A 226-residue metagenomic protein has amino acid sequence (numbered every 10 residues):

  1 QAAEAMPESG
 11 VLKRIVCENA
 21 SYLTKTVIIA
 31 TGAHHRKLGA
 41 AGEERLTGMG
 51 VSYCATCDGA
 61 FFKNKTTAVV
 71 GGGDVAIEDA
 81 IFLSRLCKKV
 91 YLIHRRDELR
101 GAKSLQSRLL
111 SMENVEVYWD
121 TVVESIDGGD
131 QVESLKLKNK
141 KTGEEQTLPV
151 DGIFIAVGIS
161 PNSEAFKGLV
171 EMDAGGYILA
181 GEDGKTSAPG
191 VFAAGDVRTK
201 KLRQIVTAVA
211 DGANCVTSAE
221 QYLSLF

Functional and structural regions predicted by a protein language model:
Q1-V16, S21-Y22, S84-E182, Q221-L225: A Rossmann-like FAD-binding core segment of flavoenzymes
L23, I29-A30, V69, I155: Redox-cofactor binding/interface segments in oxidoreductases and associated redox assembly factors
K25-T26, M49, N64-T66: Nucleotide donor/acceptor-binding cores
H34, G39, E44-F61, V157-T207 (+2 more regions): FAD-site-proximal beta/loop scaffold in flavoenzymes
G71-G73: Glycine-rich Rossmann-fold phosphate-binding loop(s) that bind the pyrophosphate of adenine dinucleotide cofactors
A76-I77: N-terminal Rossmann-fold NAD(P) dinucleotide-binding loop
